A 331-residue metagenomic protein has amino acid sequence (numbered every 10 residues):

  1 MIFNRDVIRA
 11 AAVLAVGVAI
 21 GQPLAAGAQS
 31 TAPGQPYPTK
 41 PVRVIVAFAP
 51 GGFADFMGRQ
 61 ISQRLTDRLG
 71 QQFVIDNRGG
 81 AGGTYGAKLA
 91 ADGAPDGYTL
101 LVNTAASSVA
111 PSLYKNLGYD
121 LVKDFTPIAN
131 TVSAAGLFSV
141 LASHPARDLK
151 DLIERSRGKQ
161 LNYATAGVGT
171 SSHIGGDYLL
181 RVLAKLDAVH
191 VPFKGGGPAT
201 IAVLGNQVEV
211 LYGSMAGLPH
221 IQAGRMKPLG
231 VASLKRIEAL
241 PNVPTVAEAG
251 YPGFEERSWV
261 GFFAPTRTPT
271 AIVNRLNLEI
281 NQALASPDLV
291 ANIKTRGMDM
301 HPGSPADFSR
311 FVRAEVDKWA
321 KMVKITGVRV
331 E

Functional and structural regions predicted by a protein language model:
M1-T39, E331: Short, low-complexity disordered leader/linker segments with a strong preference for bacterial N-terminal type II
A28-K123, K159-N162, V168, S172 (+4 more regions): N-terminal (or domain-start) structured segment
T31-Q35, D124-I128, A247-G253: Short beta-strand/turn micro-motifs at beta-sheet edges
T39-P41, T270-E331: An extracytoplasmic/periplasmic, membrane-proximal ligand-sensing/linker region
D92-Y98, S112-P198, V246, W259-N292: Hinge/capping helix and adjacent helix->loop/strand transition within the periplasmic-binding protein
S133, G217-A285, A314-D317: C-terminal lobe and pocket-closing loops of periplasmic/extracytoplasmic Venus-flytrap solute-binding proteins
